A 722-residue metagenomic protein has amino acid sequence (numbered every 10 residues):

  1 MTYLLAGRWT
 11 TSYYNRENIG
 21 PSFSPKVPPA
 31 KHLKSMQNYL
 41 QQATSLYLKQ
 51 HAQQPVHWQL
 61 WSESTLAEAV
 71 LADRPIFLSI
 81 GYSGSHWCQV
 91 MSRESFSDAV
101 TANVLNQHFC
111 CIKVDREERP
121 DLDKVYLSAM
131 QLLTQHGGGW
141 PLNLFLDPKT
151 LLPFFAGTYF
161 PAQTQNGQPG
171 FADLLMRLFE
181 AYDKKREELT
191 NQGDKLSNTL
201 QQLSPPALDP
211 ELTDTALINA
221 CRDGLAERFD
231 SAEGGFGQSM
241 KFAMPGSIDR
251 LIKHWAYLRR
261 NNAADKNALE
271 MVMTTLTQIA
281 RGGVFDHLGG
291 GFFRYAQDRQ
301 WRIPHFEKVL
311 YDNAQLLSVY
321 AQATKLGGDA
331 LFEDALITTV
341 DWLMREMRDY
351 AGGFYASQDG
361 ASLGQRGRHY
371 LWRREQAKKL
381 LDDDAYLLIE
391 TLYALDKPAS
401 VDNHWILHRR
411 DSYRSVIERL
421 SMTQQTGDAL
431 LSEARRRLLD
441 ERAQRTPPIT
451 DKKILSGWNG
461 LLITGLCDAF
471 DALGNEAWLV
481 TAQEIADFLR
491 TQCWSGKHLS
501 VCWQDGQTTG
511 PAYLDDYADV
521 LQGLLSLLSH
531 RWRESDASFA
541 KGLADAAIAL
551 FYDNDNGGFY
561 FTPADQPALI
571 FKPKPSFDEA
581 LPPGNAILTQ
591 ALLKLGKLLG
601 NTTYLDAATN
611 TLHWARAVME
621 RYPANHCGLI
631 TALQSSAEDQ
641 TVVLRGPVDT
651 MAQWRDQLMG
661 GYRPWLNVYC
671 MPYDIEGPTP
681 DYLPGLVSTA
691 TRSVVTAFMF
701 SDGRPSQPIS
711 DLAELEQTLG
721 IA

Functional and structural regions predicted by a protein language model:
Y3, Y13-Y14, F23: Aromatic (phenylalanine/tyrosine) cluster motif
L4-L5, L33: Leucine-biased recognition of intrinsically disordered, low-complexity hydrophobic segments
K31-G465, D471, L612-A722: Replace the tail clause
G84, F292, N313-L316, L466 (+6 more regions): Extended, hydrophobic alpha-helical segments in both membrane/secreted and soluble proteins
R345-R348, T491, G496-A518, G523-P680: Long, polar/charge-rich, low-hydrophobicity segments
